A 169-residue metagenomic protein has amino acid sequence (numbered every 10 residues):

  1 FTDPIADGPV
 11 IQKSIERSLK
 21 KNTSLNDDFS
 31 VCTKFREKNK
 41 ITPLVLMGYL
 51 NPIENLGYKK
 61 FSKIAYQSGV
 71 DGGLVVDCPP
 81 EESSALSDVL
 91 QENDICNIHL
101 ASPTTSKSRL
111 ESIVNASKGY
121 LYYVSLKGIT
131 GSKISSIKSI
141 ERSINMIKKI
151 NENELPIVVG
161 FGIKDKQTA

Functional and structural regions predicted by a protein language model:
F1-S24, S125-S132: Glycine-rich, proline-tolerant flexible connector loops at the mouths of alpha/beta enzymes
V10-V75: Active-site beta->alpha loop and helix N-cap motifs at the rims of alpha/beta catalytic domains
L19-L25, G69-E82, C96-T105, E111: Catalytic beta/alpha-barrel core
P43-G57, I98-T105, K133, I163: Active-site mouth loops of central-metabolism enzymes
L44-G48, G73-V75, N97-A101, L121-V124 (+1 more regions): Hydrophobic faces of well-ordered beta-strands that scaffold small-molecule active sites in alpha/beta enzyme cores
A65-D71, L90-I98, N115-Y122, N153: Glycine-enriched alpha-helix->loop->beta-strand junction motifs that scaffold or abut catalytic
T105-A116, I150-N151, I163-A169: Catalytic cores of alpha/beta
L110-K149: Glycine/Thr-rich beta-alpha phosphate-binding loop at enzyme active sites
